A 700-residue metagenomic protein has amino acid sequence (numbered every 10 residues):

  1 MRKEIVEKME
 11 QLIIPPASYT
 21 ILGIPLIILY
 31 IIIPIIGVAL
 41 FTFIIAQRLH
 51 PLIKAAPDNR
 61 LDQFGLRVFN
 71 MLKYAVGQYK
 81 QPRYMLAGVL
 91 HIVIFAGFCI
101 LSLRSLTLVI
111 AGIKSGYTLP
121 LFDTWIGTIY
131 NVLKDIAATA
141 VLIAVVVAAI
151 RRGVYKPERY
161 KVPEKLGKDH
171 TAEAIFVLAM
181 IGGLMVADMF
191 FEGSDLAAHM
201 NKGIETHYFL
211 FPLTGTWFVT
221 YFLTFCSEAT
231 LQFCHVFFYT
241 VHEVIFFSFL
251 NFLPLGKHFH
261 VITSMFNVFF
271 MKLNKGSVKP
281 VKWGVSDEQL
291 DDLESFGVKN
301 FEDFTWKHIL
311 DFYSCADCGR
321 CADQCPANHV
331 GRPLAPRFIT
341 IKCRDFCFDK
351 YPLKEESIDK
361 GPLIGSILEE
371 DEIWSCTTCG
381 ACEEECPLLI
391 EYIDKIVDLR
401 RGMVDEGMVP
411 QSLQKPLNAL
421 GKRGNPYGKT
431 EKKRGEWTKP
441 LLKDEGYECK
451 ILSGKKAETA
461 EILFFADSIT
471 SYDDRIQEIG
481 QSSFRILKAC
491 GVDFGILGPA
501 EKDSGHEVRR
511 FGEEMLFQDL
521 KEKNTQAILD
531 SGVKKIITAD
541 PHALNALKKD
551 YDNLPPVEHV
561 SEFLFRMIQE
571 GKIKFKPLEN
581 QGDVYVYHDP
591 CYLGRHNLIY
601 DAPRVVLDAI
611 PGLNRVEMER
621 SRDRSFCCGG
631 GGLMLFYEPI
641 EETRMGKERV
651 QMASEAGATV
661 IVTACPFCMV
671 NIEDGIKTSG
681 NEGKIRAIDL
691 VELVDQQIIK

Functional and structural regions predicted by a protein language model:
R2-S18, A111-I129, G193-C234: Membrane-interfacial helical/loop segments at transmembrane boundaries in membrane proteins
I5-V154, D303-F312, L334-F338, C347-P555 (+1 more regions): Iron-sulfur-cluster electron-transfer modules
I33-L40, V141-V145, Q232-F269: Alpha-helical membrane-embedded segments
F41-N59, I110-K114, V147-V162, M189-E205 (+3 more regions): Juxtamembrane/interface segments at transmembrane-helix termini
R60-L61, G65, R83-G88, F122-L133 (+3 more regions): Membrane-interface segments at loop-to-transmembrane junctions
I92-R104, I175-K202: Hydrophobic alpha-helical membrane-insertion segments
G183, V219-A229, P280-V281, V285-E288 (+2 more regions): Iron-sulfur cluster-binding electron-transfer modules in prokaryotic oxidoreductases
C234-V236, L250-C376, R423: Ferredoxin-type iron-sulfur electron-transfer modules and their immediate structural context
